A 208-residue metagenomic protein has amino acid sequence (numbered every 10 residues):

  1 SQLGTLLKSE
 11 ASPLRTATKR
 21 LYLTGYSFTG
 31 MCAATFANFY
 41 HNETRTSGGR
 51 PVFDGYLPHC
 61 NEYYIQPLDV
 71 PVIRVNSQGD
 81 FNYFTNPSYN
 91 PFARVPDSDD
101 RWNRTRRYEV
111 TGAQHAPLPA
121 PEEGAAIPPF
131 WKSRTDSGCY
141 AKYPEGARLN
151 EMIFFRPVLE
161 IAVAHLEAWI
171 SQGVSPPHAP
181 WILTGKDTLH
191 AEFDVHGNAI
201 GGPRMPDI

Functional and structural regions predicted by a protein language model:
S1-I208: C-terminal His-loop and adjacent cap/lid subdomain of alpha/beta-hydrolase
